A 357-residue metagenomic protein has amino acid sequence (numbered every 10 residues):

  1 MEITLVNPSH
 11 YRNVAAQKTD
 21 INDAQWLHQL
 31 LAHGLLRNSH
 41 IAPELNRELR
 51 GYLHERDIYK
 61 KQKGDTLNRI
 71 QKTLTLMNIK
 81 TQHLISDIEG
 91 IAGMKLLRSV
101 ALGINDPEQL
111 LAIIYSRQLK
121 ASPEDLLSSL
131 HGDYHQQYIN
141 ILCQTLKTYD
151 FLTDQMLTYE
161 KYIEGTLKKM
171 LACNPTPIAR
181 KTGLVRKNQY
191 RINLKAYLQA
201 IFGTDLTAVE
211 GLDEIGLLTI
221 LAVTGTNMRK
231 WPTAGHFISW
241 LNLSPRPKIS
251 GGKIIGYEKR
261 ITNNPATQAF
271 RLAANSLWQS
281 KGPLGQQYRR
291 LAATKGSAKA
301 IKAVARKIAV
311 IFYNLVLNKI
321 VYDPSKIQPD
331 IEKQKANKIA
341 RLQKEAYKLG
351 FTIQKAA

Functional and structural regions predicted by a protein language model:
M1-A357: A detector of single, family-specific signature residues that are central to catalytic or substrate-handling motifs
